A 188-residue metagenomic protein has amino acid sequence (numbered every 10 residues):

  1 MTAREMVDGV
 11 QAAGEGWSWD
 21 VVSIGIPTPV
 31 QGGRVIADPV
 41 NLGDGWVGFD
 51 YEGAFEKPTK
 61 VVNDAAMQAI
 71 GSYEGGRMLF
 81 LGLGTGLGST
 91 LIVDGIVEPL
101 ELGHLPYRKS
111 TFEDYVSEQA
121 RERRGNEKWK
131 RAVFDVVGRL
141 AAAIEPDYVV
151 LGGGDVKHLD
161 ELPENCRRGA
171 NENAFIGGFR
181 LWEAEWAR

Functional and structural regions predicted by a protein language model:
M1-S18, K109-V150, G154-R188: Adenine-nucleotide phosphate-binding core of ATP-dependent small-molecule kinases
M1-S23, P27-R77, E164-A184: Glycine-rich phosphate-binding loop and adjoining helix at the ATP-binding site of ATP-dependent phosphoryl-transfer
S23-P27, F80-G86, G152: Short beta-strand segments
G32, A69-G71, G88-L91, P99 (+1 more regions): Short, well-ordered, mixed-charge alpha-helical segments that flank or form enzyme active sites
Y51-Q68, V97-A132: Glycine-rich phosphate-binding loop plus the immediately following alpha-helix
A66, G86, D155-V156: Catalytic metal-binding/acid-base residues of hydrolase active sites
G71-G75, L81-L83, A141-A143: Solvent-exposed alpha-helices and their adjacent loops that cap or buttress functional pockets in soluble metabolic
M78-L102: Gly/Thr-rich phosphate-binding beta-strand-loop-beta motif of the actin/hexokinase/Hsp70
